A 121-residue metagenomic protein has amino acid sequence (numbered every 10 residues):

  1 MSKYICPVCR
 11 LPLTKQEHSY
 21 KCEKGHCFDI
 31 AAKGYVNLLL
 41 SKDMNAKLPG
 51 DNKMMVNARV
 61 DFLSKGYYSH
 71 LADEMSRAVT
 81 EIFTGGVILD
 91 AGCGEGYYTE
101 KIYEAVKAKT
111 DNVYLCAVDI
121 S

Functional and structural regions predicted by a protein language model:
M1-L48: N-terminal auxiliary segments of SAM/dcSAM-dependent transferases
D51-E74, A78: Class I SAM-dependent methyltransferase Rossmann-like catalytic core, especially the SAM/SAH-binding loop
S76-T84, K107: Glycine-rich helix-loop-beta junction characteristic of Rossmann-like nucleotide cofactor-binding loops
T84-G94: Conserved class I S-adenosyl-L-methionine
E95-K109: Conserved SAM-binding loop of SAM-dependent methyltransferases across substrates and taxa, primarily the Class I
V113-C116: Short beta-strand element of Class I
D119-S121: Conserved SAM/SAH-binding beta-strand->alpha-helix loop
